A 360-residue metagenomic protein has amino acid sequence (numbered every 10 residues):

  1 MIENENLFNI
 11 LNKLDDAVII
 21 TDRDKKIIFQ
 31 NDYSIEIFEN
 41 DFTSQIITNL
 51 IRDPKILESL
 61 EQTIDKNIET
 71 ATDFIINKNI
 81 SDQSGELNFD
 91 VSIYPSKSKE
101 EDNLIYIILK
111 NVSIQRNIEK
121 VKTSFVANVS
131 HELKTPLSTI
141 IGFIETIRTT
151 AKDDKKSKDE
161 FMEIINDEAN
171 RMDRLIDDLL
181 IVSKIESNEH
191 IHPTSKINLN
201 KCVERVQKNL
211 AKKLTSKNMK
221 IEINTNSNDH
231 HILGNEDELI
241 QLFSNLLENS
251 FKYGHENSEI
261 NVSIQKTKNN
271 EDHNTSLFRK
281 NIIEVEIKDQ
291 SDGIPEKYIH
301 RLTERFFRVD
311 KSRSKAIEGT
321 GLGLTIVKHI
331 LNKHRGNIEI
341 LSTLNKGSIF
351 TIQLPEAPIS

Functional and structural regions predicted by a protein language model:
M1-I37: Sensory modules in modular signal-transduction proteins
I46-I114: PAS-family sensory/regulatory modules and their coupling/dimerization elements
D167-M172: Short alpha-helical segment of the dimerization/phosphotransfer core of two-component systems
S187-H192, H231-N235: Conserved micro-motifs of the catalytic ATP-binding
S195-K196, T215, K220-H230, T267: Conserved catalytic submotifs in the C-terminal HATPase_c
L199, G293-E304: Short helix N-cap motif at coil->helix boundaries in the Bergerat
